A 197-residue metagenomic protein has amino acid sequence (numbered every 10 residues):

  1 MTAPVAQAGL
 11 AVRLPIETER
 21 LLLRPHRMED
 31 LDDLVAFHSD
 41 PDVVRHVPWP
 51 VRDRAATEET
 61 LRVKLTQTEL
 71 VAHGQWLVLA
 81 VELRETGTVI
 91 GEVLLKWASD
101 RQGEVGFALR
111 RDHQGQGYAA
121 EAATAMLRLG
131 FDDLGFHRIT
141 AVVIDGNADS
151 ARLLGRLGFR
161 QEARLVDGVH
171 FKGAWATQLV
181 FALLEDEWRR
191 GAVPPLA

Functional and structural regions predicted by a protein language model:
M1-R45, T60-R62, V78-A197: Acyl-donor (CoA/ACP) binding surface of acyl/acetyltransferases
P50-G74, A80, R84: Active-site rim helix/loop that mediates acceptor-substrate recognition in acyltransferases
